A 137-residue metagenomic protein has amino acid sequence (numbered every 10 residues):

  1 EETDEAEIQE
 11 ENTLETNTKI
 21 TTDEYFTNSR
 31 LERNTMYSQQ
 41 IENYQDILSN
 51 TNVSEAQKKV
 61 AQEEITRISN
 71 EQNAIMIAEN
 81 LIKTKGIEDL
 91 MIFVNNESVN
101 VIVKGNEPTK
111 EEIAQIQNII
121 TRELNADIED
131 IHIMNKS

Functional and structural regions predicted by a protein language model:
E1-N52: N-terminal, intrinsically disordered, polar/charged segments of Gram-positive cell-envelope systems that serve as
L31-S38, E55, I68-N73, E107-E111: Soluble non-cytosolic domains of exported or imported proteins
Q40, Y44, A78, G86-L90 (+2 more regions): Envelope-exposed proteins and targeting segments
A56-N80, T84-K85: Mature extracytoplasmic domains of secretory-pathway proteins
K58-T66, M91-N106: Surface-exposed aromatic
A78-L81, G86, E111-I128: Short, non-transmembrane amphipathic alpha-helical segments
N125-S137: A short amphipathic beta-strand at an alpha->beta junction
